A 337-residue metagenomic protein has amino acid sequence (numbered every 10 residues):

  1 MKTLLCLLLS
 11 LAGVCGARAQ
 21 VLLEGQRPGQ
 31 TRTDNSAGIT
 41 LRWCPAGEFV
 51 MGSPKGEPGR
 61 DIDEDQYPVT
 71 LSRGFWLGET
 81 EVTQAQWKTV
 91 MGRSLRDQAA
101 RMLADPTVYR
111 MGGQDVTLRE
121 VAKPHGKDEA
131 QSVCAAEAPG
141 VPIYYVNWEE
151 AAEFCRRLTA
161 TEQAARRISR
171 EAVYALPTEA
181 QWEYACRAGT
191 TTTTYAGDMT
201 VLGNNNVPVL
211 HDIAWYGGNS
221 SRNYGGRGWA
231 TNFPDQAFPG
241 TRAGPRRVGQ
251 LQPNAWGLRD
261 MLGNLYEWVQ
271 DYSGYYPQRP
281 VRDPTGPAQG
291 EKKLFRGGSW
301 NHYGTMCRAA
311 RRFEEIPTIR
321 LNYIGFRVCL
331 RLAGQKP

Functional and structural regions predicted by a protein language model:
M1-L4: Positively charged n-region of N-terminal signal peptides that target proteins for export
C6-A12: Bacterial N-terminal signal peptides
A17-A19: Boundary at the C-terminal end of the N-terminal hydrophobic targeting segment
V21-W43: GGW-centered surface loops in extracellular recognition modules
M51-P58, V69-G203, V209-D212, N219-G225 (+2 more regions): Active-site microenvironments of metalloenzymes and redox enzymes
L210-W256: A short, contiguous structural element within a folded domain that forms the immediate neighborhood of a functional site
T231, F238-T241, R246, Q252-N254 (+2 more regions): Disulfide-stabilized, aromatic/cysteine-rich ligand-recognition loop
Y275-V281: A short, polar/charged loop-to-alpha-helix boundary motif
